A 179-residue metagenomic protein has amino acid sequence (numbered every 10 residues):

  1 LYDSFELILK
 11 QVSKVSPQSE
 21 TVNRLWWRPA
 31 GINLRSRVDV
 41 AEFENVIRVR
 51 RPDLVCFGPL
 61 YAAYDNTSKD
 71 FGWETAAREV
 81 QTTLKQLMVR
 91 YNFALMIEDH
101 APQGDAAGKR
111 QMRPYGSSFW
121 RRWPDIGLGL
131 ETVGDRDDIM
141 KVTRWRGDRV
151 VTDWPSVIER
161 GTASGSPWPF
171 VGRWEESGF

Functional and structural regions predicted by a protein language model:
L1-D70, E79, G161-S164, G172-S177: Conserved inter-motif catalytic segment of the P-loop NTP-binding fold
Q11, T75-E176: Phosphate-binding/switch region of NTP-binding enzymes
